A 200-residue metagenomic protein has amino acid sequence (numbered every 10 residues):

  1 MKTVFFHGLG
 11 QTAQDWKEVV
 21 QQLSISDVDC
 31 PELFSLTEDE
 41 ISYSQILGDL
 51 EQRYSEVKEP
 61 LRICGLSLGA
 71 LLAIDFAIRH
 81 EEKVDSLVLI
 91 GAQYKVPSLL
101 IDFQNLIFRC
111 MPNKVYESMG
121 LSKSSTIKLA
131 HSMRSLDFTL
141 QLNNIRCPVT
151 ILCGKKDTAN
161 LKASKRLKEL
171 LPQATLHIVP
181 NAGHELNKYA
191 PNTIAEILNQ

Functional and structural regions predicted by a protein language model:
G10-E18: Serine-hydrolase catalytic-loop signature spanning alpha/beta hydrolases and amidase-signature enzymes
K17-Q21, D29-L61: Active-site loop/oxyanion-hole signature of alpha/beta-hydrolase fold enzymes
Y43, I78-R79, S86-N113: Flexible "cap/lid" loop of the alpha/beta hydrolase fold
G65-A73: Gly/Ala-rich beta-loop-alpha elbow adjacent to hydrolase catalytic centers
K114-F138, K156: Hydrophobic, aromatic-rich cap/lid helix
N144-I145, I151-C153: Short beta-strand/loop motif that positions the catalytic acidic residue of the alpha/beta-hydrolase fold
T158-A163: Conserved alpha/beta-hydrolase "acid-adjacent" motif
A182-N192: Catalytic histidine-centered segment of alpha/beta-hydrolase-like enzymes
